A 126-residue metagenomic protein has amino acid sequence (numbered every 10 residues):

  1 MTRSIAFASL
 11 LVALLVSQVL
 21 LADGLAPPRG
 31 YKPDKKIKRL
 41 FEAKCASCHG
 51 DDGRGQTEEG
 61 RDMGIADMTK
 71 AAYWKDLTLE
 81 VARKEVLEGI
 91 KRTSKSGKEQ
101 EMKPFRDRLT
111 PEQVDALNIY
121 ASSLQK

Functional and structural regions predicted by a protein language model:
M1-S9: Bacterial N-terminal signal peptides that target proteins for export
A8-Q18: Bacterial N-terminal signal peptides
Q18-L40, Q56: Electrostatic cytochrome c docking/interface patches
K35-A46, R108-P111: Sequence context surrounding c-type heme c attachment/ligation sites in exported
F41-D51, M102, L117-A121: The canonical Cys-X-X-Cys-His
A46-D76: N-terminal, post-signal-peptide region of Sec/Tat-exported proteins
Q56-D67, L87-D115, A121-L124: Axial heme c-ligation environment in periplasmic c-type cytochrome domains
